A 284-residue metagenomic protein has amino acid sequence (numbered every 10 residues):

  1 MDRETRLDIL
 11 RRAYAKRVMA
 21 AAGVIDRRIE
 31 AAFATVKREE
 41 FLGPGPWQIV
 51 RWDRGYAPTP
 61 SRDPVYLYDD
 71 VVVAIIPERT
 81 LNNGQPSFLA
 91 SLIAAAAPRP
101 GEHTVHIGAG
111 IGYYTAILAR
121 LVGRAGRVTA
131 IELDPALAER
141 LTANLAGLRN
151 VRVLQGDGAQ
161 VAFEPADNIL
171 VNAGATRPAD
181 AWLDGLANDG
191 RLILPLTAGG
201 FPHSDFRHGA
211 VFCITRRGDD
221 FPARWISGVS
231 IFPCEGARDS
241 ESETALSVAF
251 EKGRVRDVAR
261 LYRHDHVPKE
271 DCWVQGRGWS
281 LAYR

Functional and structural regions predicted by a protein language model:
M1-R11, A15, G199-R284: SAM/dcSAM-binding transferase cores
M1-V105, Y114, L121, L137-E139 (+1 more regions): Class I SAM-dependent transferase core
A31, I75, T129, Q160-V161 (+3 more regions): A broad, structure-centric signal for solvent-exposed, well-ordered loop/edge residues that line or flank functional
W47-Q48, I107, T197, E241: Residue-level detector of alpha-helical recognition elements and their boundaries
D53-G55, V128-A130, L246-V248: Short, intrinsically disordered/low-complexity patches at protein termini and at juxtamembrane boundaries
G84-H208, F212-R216: Conserved nucleotide-cofactor-binding alpha/beta core module
